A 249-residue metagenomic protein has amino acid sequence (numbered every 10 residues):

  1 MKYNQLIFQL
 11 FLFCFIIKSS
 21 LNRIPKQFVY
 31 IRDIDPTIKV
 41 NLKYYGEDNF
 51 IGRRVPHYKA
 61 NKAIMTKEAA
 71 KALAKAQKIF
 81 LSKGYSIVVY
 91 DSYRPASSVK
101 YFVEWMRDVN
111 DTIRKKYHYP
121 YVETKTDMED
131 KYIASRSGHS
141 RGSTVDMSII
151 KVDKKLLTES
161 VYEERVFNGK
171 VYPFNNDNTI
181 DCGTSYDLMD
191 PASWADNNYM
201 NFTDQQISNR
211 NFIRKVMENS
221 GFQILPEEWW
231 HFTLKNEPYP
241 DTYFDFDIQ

Functional and structural regions predicted by a protein language model:
M1-K26: Bacterial Sec-dependent N-terminal signal peptides
S20-S92, V99-Y117, E123-P226, E237-Q249: Extracytoplasmic cell-surface/polysaccharide-interacting catalytic and binding patches
F232: Conserved metal-phosphate-binding beta-hairpin within the catalytic cores of diverse ATP-dependent phosphoryl-transfer
